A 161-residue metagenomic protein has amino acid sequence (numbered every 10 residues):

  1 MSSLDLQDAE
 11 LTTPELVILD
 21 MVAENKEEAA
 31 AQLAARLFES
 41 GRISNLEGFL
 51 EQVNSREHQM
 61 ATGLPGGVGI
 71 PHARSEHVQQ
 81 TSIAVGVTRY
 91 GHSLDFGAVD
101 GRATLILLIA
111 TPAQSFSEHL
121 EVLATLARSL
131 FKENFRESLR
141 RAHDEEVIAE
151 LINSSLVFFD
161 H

Functional and structural regions predicted by a protein language model:
M1-H161: Cytosolic covalent-transfer regions centered on His/Cys nucleophiles that carry phosphoryl or persulfide groups
